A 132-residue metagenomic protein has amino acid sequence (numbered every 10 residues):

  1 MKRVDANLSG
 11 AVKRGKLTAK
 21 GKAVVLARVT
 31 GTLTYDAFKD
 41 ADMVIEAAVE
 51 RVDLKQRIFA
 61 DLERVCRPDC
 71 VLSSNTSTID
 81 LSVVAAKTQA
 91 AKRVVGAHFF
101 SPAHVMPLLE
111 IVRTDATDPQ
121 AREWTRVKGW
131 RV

Functional and structural regions predicted by a protein language model:
M1-V24, I111-R122: Rossmann-like dinucleotide-binding cores of NAD(P)H-dependent redox enzymes
V4, K55, H104-V105: N-terminal alpha-helical segment
D5-V12, I45, E63-C66, T88 (+1 more regions): Structural signal for hydrophobic packing residues in well-ordered secondary-structure cores of soluble enzyme domains
L8-V12, D53-L54, C66-P68, V94-G96 (+2 more regions): Short, surface-exposed linear patches
G10-L72, I79-V83: Rossmann-like NAD(P)-binding element
F38, S74-V132: Rossmann-fold dinucleotide-binding core
